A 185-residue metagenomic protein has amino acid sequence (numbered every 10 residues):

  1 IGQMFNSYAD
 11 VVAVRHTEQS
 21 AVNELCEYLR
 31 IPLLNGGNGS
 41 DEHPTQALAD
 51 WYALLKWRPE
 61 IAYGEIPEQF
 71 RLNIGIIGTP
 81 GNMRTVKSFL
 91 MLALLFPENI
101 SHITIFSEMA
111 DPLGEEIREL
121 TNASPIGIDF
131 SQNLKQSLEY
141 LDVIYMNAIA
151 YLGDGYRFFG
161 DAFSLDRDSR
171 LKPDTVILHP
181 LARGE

Functional and structural regions predicted by a protein language model:
I1-L55: Phosphate/diphosphate ligand-binding glycine-rich loop within oxidoreductases
Q3, N23, M91, L165-D166: Active-site phosphate/pyrophosphate- and oxyanion-stabilizing loops and adjacent acidic/basic residues in soluble
S20, S40-P44, N82-M83, D111-P112 (+1 more regions): Short, small-residue-enriched loops and turns at beta-alpha junctions that line or gate enzyme active sites
E24-Y28, E115-E116, E185: Short loop/helix-cap segments at secondary-structure boundaries that form the rim of catalytic
I31, E98-S101, S169-V176: A short helix->loop->beta-strand "cap" motif at the edges of active sites that frequently abuts
G37-E42, M109, A182-R183: Short, acidic/turn-prone active-site loops that include or flank metal/cofactor- and phosphate-binding residues
K56-N147: Glycine-rich phosphate/diphosphate-binding loop of Rossmann-like nucleotide-binding domains
A123-E185: Rossmann-like adenosine-cofactor binding region
